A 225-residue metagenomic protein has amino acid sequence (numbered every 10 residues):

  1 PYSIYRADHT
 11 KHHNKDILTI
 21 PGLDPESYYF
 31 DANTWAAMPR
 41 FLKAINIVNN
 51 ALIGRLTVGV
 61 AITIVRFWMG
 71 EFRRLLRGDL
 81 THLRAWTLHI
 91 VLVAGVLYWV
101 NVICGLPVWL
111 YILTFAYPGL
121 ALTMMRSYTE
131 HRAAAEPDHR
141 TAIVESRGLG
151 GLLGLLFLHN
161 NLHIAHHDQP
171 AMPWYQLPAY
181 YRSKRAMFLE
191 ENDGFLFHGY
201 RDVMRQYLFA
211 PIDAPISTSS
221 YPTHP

Functional and structural regions predicted by a protein language model:
P1, H139-G154: Membrane-cytosol interface motif
P1-W109, Y175-P225: Non-catalytic, topology-defining segments of multipass membrane proteins
Y2-Y5, L52-F67, Y111-H139, H159: Transmembrane alpha-helical segments that form the membrane-embedded catalytic/substrate-channel core of multi-pass
Y5-I17, R126-A135, L156-M172: Histidine-centered catalytic micro-motifs
Y29-F30, A94, L120-L122, L155-F157: Short hydrophobic "helix-edge" motifs at membrane interfaces and signal-peptide entry regions
M38-I47, A134-S146, L162-P170, M204-I212: Juxtamembrane/interfacial segments around transmembrane helices
H89-V91, G151, L155-L158: Hydrophobic membrane-spanning alpha-helices of multi-pass integral membrane proteins
G151-L155, P173-P178: Short glycine/proline-rich, acidic loop/turn segments that cap or connect secondary-structure elements
